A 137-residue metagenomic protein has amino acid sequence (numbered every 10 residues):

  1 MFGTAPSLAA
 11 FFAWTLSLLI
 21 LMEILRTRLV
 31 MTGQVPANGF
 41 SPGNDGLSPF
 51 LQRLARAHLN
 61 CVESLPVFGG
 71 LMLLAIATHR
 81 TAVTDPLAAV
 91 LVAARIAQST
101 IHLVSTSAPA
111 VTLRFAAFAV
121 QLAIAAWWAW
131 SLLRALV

Functional and structural regions predicted by a protein language model:
M1, S41-G46, A77: Helix-boundary and loop/linker segments of multi-pass membrane transporters
F2-F40: N-terminal signal-anchor transmembrane alpha helix
A10-A13, H58, A89-A93, A116: Hydrophobic residues within alpha-helical transmembrane segments of multi-pass solute transporters/permease subunits
F50-L65, P86: A loop-to-helix transmembrane entry motif
L59-L73, A125: Core segments of transmembrane alpha-helices that mediate helix-helix packing or line hydrophobic substrate/ligand
G70-A93: Short alpha-helical packing/oligomerization segments
A97-A123: Interfacial loop-to-transmembrane junctions
A126-V137: Juxtamembrane boundary at the C-terminal end of a transmembrane helix
